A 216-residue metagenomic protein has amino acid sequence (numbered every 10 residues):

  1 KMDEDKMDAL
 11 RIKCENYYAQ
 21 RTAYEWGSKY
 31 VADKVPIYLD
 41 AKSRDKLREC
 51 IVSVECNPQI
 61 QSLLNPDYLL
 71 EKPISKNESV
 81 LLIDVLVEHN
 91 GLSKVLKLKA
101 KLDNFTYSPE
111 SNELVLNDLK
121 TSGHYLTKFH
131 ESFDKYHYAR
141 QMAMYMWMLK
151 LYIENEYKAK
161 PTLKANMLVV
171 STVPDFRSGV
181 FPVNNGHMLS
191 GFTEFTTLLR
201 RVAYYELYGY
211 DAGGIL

Functional and structural regions predicted by a protein language model:
K1-K99: Metal-dependent nuclease catalytic cores that hydrolyze phosphodiester bonds in DNA/RNA, characterized by
M2-M7, K34, E131-A139, M144-L216: Metal-dependent nuclease catalytic regions and adjoining charged, substrate-binding loops involved in nucleic-acid end
W26, Y30, K34-I51, N77-S79 (+3 more regions): Extended, compositionally biased low-complexity polar/Lys-Gly-rich tracts and adjacent boundary/linker regions are
S43-E49, S111, N185-T193: Short alpha-helical interface patches
P58, L64-P73, L86-V95, S108-E113 (+3 more regions): Intrinsically disordered, low-complexity coil segments
E71-A139: Non-catalytic protein-protein interaction segments used by genome-maintenance enzymes to assemble and couple activities
